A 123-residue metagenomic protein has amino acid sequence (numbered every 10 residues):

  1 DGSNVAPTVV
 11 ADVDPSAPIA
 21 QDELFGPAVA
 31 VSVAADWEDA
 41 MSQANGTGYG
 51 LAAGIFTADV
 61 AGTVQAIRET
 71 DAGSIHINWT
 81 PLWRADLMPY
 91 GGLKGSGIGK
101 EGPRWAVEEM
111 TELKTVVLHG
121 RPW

Functional and structural regions predicted by a protein language model:
N4-W123: Conserved C-terminal structural/oligomerization subdomain of aldehyde/semialdehyde dehydrogenase
